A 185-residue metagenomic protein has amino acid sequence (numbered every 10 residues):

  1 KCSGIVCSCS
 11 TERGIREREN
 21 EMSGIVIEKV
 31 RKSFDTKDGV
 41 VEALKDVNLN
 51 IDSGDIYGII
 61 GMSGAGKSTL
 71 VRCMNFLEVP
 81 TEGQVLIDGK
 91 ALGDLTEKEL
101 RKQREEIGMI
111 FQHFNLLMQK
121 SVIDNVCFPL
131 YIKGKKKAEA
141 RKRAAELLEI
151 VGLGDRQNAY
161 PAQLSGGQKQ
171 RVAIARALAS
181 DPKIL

Functional and structural regions predicted by a protein language model:
C2-S33: ABC-family P-loop ATPase nucleotide-binding domain
G24-L185: ABC family nucleotide-binding domain
